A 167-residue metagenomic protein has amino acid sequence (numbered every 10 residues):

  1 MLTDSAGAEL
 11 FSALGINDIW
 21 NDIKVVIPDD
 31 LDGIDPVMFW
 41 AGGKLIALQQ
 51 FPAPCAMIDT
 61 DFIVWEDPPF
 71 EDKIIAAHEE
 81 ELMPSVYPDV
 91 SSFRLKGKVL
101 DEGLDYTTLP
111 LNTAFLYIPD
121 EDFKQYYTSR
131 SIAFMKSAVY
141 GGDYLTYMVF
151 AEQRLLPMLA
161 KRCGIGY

Functional and structural regions predicted by a protein language model:
M1, A6-E9, K98-G103, T107-L111 (+1 more regions): Catalytic phosphate/metal-binding cores of nucleic-acid and nucleotide-processing enzymes, i.e., regions that mediate
S5-Q50: Active-site-proximal specificity loops/subdomain of glycosyltransferases
A6-E9, L31, F62-W65, E80-M83 (+2 more regions): Short, solvent-exposed loop/turn segments at secondary-structure junctions
L10-G15, D67-P69, P157-L159: A short acidic (Asp/Glu
A41-L45, T60-F62, V149-P157: Conserved glycosyltransferase catalytic-site signature
G43-P84: GT-A fold catalytic core of metal-dependent nucleotide-sugar glycosyltransferases, centered on the diacidic
I75-D105: Short beta-strand-to-loop element that shapes/binds the nucleotide-sugar donor at the catalytic cleft/hinge
Y106-Y167: Catalytic core and acceptor-binding pocket of nucleotide-sugar-dependent glycosyltransferases
